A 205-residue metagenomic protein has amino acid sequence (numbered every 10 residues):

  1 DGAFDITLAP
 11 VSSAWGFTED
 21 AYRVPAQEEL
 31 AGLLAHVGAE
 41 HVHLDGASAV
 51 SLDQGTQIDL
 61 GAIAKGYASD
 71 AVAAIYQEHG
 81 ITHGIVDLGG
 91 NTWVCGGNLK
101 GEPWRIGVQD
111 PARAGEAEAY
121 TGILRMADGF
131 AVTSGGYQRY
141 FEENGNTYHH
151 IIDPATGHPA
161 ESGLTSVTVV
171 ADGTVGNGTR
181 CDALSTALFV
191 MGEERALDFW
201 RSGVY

Functional and structural regions predicted by a protein language model:
G2-Y205: Mature catalytic core of soluble alpha/beta enzymes
